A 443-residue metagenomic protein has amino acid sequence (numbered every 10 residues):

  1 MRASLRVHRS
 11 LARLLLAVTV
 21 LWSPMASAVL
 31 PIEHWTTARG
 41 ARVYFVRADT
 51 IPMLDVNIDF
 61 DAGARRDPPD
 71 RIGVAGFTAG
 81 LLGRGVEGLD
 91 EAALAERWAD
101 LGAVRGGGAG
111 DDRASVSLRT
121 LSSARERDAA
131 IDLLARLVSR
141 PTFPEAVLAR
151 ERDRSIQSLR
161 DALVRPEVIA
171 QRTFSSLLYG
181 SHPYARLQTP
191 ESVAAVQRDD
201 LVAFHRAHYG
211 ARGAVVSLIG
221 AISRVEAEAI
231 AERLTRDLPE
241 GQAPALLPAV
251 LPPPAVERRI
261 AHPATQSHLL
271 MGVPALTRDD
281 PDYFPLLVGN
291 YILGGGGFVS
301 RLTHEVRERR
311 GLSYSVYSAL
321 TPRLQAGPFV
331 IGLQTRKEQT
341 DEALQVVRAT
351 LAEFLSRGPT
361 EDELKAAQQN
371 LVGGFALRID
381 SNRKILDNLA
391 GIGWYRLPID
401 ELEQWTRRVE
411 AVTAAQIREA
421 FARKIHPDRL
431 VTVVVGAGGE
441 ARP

Functional and structural regions predicted by a protein language model:
R2-L15, L21: Bacterial N-terminal signal peptides that target proteins for export
S23-M25: N-terminal signal peptide c-region/cleavage motif recognized by signal peptidases
A28-M53: N- or domain-start disorder-to-order transition segments that initiate the globular core
V46, I51-F77, E91-R136, R152 (+7 more regions): M16 family metallopeptidases and their MPP-like homologs
V74-L81, G289: Active-site His/Glu-centered metal-binding helix of metallohydrolases
G85-G88, V138-A146: Short, polar/flexible loop-turn hinges at active-site or ligand-entry regions and domain interfaces
S181-A185, A211, V215-D279, V434-P443: An aromatic/glycine/proline-enriched structural segment found at the starts of mature extracellular/organellar domains
